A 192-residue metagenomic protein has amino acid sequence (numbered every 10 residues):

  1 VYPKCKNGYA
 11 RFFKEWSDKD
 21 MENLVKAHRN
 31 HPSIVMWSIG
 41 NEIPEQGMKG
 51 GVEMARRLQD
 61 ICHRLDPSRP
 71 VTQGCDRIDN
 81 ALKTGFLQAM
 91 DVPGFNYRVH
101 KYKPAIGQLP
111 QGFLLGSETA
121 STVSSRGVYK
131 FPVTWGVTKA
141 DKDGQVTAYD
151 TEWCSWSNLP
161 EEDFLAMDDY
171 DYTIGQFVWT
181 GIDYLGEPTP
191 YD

Functional and structural regions predicted by a protein language model:
V1-V92, N96-F113, E118-P132: Active-site mouth of glycoside hydrolases
F13-S17, M21, P132-W156, D163-A166: Surface-exposed acidic, glycine/proline-enriched linker/cap segments that occur as 15-30-residue helix-coil
D18, I39, S155-N158, G181: Intrinsic disorder/low-complexity segments enriched in polar/charged and small flexible residues
R56, V99-H100, C154-E161, D171: A structural signal for well-ordered alpha-helical segments within the folded catalytic domains of diverse enzymes
D91, E161, I174: Short alpha-helical basic/polar micro-motif
E118-A140, L165, Y170-D192: Aromatic/acidic polysaccharide-binding cleft in carbohydrate-active enzymes
